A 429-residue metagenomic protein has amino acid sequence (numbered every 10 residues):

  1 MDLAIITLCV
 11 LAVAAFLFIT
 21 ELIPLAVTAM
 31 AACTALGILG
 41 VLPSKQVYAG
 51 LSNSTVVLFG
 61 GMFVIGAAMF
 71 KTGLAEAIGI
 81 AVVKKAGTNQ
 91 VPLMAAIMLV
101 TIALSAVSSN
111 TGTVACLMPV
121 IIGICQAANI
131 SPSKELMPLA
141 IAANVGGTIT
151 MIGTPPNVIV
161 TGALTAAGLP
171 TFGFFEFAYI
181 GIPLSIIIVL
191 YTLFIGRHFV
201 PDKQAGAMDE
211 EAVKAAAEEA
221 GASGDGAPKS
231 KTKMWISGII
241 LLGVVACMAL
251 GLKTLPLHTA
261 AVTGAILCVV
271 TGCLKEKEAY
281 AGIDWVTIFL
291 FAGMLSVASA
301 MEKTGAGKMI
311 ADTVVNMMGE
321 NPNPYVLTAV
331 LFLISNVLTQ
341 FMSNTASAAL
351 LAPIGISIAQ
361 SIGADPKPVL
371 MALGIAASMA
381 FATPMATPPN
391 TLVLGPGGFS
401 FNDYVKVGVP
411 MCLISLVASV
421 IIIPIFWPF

Functional and structural regions predicted by a protein language model:
M1-G60, V64-G66, F177-D312, T328 (+3 more regions): Hydrophobic transmembrane alpha-helices of multi-pass small-molecule transporters
I6, I65, A128-I141, G146-I159 (+3 more regions): Juxtamembrane and boundary regions of transmembrane helices in multi-pass small-molecule transporters and channels
V13, V27, T34, I38-I130 (+2 more regions): Membrane-embedded alpha-helical segments and adjacent helix-loop junctions characteristic of multi-pass solute
A14-I23, V100-S109, I141-I152, A246-K253 (+2 more regions): Transmembrane alpha-helix interface/packing and boundary motifs in multi-pass membrane proteins, characterized by
V27-A32, N110-L117, M137, I149-G153 (+3 more regions): Hydrophobic alpha-helical membrane segments of integral membrane proteins
A29, G60, M98, P119 (+8 more regions): Residue-level recognition of transmembrane alpha-helices in multi-pass small-molecule transporters/permeases
S44, P132, F174, L257 (+3 more regions): Alpha-helix N-cap/start motif
